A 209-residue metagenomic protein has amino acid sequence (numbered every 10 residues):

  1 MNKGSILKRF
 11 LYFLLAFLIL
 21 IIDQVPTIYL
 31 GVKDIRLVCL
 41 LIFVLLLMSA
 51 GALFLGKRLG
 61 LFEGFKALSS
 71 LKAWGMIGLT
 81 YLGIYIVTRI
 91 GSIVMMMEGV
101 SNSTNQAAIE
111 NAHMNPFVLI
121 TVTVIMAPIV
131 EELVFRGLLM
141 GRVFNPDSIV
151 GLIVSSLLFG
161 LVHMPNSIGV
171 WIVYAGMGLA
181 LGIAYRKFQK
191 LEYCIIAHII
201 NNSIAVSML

Functional and structural regions predicted by a protein language model:
M1-L18, R58-R89, F144-N145, V150: Interfacial transmembrane-helix boundary/kink motif in multi-pass membrane proteins
I6, D34-L37, S70, N115-F117 (+3 more regions): Membrane-helix interface segments
I6-R58: Alpha-helical transmembrane segments in multi-pass membrane proteins
F10-L14, W74-L79, F117-T121, I149-V154 (+2 more regions): Hydrophobic alpha-helical transmembrane segments
Q24-V25, I168-L209: Functionally important transmembrane alpha-helices
L41-M48, H113, F117, I172-A180 (+1 more regions): Membrane-embedded alpha-helical segments of multi-pass membrane proteins, especially the transmembrane helices
L61-A127: Juxtamembrane helix-loop-helix connectors linking adjacent transmembrane helices in multi-pass membrane enzymes
V130-V154, I183-K190: Membrane-interface helix/loop boundary segments of multi-pass membrane proteins
